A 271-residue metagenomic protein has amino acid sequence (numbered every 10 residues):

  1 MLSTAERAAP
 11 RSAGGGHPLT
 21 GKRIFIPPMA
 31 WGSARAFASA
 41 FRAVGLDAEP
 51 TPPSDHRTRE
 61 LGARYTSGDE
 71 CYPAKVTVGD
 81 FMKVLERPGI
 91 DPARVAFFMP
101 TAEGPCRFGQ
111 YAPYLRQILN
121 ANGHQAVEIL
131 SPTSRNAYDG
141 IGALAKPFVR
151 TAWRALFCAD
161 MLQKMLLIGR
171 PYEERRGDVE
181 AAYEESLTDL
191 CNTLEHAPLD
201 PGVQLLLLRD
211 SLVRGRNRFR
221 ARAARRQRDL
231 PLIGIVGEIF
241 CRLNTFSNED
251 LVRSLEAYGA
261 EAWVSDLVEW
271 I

Functional and structural regions predicted by a protein language model:
M1-I271: An N-terminal assembly and electron-transfer interface module characteristic of large anaerobic redox and radical
